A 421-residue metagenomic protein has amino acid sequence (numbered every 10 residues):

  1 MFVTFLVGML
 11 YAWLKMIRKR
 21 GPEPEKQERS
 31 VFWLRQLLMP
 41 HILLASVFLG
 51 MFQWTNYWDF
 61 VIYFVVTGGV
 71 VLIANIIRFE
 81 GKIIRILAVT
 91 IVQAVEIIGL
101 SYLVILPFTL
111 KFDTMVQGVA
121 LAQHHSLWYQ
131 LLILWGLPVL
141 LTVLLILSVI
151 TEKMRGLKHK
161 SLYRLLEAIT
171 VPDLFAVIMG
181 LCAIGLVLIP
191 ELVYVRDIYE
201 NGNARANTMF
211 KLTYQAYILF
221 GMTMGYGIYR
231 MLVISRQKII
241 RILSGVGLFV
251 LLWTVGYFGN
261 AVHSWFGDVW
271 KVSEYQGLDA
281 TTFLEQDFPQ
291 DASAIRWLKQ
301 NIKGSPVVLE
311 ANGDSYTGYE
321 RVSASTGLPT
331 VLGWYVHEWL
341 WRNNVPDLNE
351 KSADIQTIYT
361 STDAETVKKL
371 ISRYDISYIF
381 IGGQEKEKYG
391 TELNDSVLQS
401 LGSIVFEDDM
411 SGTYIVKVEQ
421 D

Functional and structural regions predicted by a protein language model:
F2-M16, W135-P172, Q215, M224-Y229: Hydrophobic, aromatic-rich transmembrane alpha-helices and their immediate juxtamembrane boundary segments
W13-P40, I77-A88, E152-L174, R236: Membrane-interfacial, low-structure loops and terminal tails that flank and connect transmembrane helices in multi-pass
L43-T55: Membrane-interface alpha helices of multi-pass inner-membrane proteins
Q53-F60, L100-V116, I150-M154, A176-N203 (+2 more regions): Membrane-interface helix-loop junctions at the exits of transmembrane helices
Q53-L157, V177, G185: Transmembrane catalytic cores of multi-pass membrane glycosyltransferases and polysaccharide-assembly enzymes
Y63, N203-M231: Hydrophobic/aromatic-rich transmembrane helices and adjacent perimembrane loops
V89-L103, K160-E167, M231-V262: Signature aromatic-anchored transmembrane alpha helix within multi-pass, membrane-resident enzymes that catalyze glycan
F249, Y257-D421: Extracytoplasmic
